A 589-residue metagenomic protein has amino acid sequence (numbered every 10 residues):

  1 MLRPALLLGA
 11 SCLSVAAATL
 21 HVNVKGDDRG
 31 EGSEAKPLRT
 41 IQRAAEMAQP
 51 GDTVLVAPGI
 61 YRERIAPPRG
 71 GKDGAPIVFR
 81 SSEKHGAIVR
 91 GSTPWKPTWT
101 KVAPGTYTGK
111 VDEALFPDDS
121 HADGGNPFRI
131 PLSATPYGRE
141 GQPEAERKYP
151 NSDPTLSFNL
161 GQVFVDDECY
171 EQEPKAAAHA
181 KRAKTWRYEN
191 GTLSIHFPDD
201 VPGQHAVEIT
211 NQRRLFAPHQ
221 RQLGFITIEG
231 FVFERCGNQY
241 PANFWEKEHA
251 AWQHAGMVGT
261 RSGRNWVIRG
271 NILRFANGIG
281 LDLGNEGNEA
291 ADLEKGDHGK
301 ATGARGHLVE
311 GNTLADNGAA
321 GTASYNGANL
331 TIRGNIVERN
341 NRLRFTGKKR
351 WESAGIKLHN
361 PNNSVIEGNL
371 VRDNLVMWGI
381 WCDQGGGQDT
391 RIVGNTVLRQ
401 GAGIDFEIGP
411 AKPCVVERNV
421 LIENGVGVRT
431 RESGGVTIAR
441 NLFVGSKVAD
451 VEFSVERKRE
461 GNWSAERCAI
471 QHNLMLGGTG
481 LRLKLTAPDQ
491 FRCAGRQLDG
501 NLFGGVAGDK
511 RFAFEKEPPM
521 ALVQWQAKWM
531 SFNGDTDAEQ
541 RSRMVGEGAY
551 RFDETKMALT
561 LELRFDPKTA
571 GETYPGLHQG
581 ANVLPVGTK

Functional and structural regions predicted by a protein language model:
M1-G9: Bacterial N-terminal signal peptides that target proteins for export
L7, E31-A35, W463, F491: A generic helix-loop boundary/linker signal
V15-A18: Boundary at the C-terminal end of the N-terminal hydrophobic targeting segment
H21-S262, I272, E289-K300, E517-P518 (+1 more regions): Extracellular polysaccharide-degrading/modifying enzymes targeting complex plant/algal/animal polysaccharides
F216, N238-R261, G278-H307, L314-T569: Glycine- and acidic/polar-rich repeat regions and solenoidal domains
